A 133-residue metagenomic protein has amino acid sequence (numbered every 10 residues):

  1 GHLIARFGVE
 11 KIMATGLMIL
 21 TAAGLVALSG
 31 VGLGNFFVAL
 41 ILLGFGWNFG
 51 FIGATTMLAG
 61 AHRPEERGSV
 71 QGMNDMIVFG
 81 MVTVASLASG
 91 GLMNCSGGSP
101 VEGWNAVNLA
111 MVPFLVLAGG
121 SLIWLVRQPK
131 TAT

Functional and structural regions predicted by a protein language model:
G1-V9, M93: Helix-to-loop junctions at the C-terminal end of transmembrane segments in multipass secondary transporters
G8, S29-V31: Helix-breaking motifs and short loop linkers at transmembrane-helix boundaries and internal kinks in secondary membrane
K11-V26: Structural signature of the two symmetry-related core transmembrane helices
G34-L42: Paired small-residue
F49-H62: Intracellular juxtamembrane helix-capping segments at the cytosolic ends of symmetry-related transmembrane helices
E66-S96: A late C-terminal transmembrane helix in Major Facilitator Superfamily
G91-F114: A membrane-interface helix-boundary motif in multi-pass transporters
V112-T133: Multi-pass alpha-helical transporter architecture, strongest for 12-TM Major Facilitator/SLC carriers used
